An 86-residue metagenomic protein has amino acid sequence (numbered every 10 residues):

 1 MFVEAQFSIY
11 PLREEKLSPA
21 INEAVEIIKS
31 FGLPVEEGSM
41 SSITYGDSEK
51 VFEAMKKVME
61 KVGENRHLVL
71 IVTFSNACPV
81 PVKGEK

Functional and structural regions predicted by a protein language model:
M1-K86: Charge-rich, low-complexity N-terminal segments
